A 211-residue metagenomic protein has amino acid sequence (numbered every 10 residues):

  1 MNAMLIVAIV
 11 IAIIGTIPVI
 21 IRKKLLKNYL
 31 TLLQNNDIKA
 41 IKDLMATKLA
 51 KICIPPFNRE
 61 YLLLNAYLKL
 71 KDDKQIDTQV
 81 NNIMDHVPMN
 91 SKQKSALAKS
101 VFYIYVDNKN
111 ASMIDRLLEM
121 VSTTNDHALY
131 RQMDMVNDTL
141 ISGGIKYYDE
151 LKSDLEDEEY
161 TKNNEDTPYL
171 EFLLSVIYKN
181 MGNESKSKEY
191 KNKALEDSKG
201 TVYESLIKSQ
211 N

Functional and structural regions predicted by a protein language model:
M1-Y29: N-terminal signal-anchor transmembrane alpha helix of single-pass membrane proteins, serving as the membrane-anchoring
I17-K27, I52-Y61, N90-K99, N125-V136 (+2 more regions): Generic helix N-cap/helix-start motif at coil->alpha-helix transitions
L26-I38: Alpha-helical transmembrane signal-anchor/signal-peptide segments
L32, Y67, V101, Y105 (+3 more regions): Residue at a conserved register position within TPR or TPR-like alpha-solenoid repeats
N35, L70, D107-N108, S142-I145 (+1 more regions): Structural motif corresponding to the intra-repeat A-B loop/turn of tetratricopeptide repeats
A40-K48, D73-H86, N110-N125, K146-K162 (+1 more regions): Alpha-helical repeat scaffolds
I41-D73: Acidic, Ser/Thr-rich low-complexity segments on the non-lumenal side of membrane proteins
D138-N211: Extracytoplasmic/periplasmic C-terminal soluble domains
